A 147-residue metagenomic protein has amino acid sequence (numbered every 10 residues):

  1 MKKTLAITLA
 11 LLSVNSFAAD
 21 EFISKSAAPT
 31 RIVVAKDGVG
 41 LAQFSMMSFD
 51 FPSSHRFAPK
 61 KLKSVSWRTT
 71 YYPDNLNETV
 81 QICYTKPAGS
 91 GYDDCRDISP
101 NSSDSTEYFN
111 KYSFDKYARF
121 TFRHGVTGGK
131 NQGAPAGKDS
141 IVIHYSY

Functional and structural regions predicted by a protein language model:
M1-T4: Positively charged n-region of N-terminal signal peptides that target proteins for export
I7-T8: Sec-dependent N-terminal signal peptides
S13-N15: N-terminal signal peptide c-region/cleavage motif recognized by signal peptidases
A19-Y147: Disulfide-rich extracellular domains of secreted proteins
